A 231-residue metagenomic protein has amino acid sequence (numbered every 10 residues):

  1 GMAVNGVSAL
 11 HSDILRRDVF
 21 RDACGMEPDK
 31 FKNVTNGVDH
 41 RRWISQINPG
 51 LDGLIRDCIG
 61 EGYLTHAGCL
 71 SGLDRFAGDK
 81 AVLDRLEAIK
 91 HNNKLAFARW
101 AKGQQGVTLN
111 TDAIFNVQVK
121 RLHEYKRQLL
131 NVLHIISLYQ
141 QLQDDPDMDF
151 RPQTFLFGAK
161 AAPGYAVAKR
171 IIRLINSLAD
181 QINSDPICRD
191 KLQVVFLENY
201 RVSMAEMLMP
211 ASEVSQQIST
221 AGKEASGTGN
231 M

Functional and structural regions predicted by a protein language model:
G1-M231: Catalytic cores of carbohydrate-active enzymes across secretory and cytosolic contexts
